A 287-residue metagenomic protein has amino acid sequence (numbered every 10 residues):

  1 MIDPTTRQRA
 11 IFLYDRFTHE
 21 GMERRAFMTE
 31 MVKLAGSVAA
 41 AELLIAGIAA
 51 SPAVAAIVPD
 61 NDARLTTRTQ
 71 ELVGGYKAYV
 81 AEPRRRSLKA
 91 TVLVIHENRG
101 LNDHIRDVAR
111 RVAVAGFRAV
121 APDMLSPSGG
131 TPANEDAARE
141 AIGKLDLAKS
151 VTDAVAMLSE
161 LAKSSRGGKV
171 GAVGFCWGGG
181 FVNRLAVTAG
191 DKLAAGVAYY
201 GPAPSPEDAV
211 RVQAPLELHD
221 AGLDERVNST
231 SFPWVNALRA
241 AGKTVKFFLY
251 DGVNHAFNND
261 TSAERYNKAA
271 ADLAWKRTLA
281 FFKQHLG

Functional and structural regions predicted by a protein language model:
M1-A26: N-terminal secretory signal peptides
G21-T29, V38-I57: N-terminal twin-arginine translocation
V54-R85: N-terminal cap/lid segment of alpha/beta-hydrolase-fold proteins
K89-E97: Short beta-strand element of the alpha/beta-hydrolase
E140-K163: Alpha/beta-hydrolase active-site loop
A156-Q213: Primarily recognizes the serine-hydrolase "nucleophile elbow" in alpha/beta-hydrolase and SGNH/GDSL folds
L218-D220: Short beta-strand/loop motif that positions the catalytic acidic residue of the alpha/beta-hydrolase fold
T244-G287: C-terminal catalytic histidine-bearing segment of alpha/beta-hydrolase fold enzymes
